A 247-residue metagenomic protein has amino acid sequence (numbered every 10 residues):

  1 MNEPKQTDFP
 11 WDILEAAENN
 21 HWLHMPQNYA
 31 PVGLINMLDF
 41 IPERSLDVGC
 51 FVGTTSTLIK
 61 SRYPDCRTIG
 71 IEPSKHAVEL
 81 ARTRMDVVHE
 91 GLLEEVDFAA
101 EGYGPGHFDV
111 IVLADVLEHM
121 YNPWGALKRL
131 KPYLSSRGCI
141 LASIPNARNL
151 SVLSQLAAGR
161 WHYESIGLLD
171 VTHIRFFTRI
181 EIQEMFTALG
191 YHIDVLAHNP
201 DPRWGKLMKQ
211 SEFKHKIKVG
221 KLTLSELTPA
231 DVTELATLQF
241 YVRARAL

Functional and structural regions predicted by a protein language model:
M1-G106, V110, W124-L127, A158 (+2 more regions): Conserved N-terminal segment of class I S-adenosyl-L-methionine
H24-M25, H119, H173: Histidine-centered active-site/metal-ligand motif
E95, E118, N149: Active-site micro-motifs of SAM-dependent methyltransferase domains
V110-N122: A short SAM/SAH-binding and catalytic strip from SAM-dependent methyltransferases
W124-C139: A short glycine-rich, Lys/Arg-flanked "PGG" loop and its adjoining helix->strand segment in the class I
A142-I144, R148: Acidic carboxylate diad motif detector
R148-H173: Short, glycine-/aromatic-enriched active-site segment of Class I SAM-dependent methyltransferases
H173-G190: Short alpha-helix
